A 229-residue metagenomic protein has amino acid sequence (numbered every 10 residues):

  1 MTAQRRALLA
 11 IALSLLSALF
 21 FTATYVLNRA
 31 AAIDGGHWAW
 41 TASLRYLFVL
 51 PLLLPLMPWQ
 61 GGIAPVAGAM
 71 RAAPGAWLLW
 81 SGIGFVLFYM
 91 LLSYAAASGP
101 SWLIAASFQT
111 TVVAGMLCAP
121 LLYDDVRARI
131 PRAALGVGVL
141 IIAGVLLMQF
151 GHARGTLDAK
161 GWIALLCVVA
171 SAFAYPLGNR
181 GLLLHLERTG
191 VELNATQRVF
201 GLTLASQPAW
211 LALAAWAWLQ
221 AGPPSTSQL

Functional and structural regions predicted by a protein language model:
M1-L8: Short, Lys/Arg-rich, polar N-terminal cytosolic tail immediately upstream of the first transmembrane signal-anchor
L8-L13, A39-W59, L79, G136-A143 (+3 more regions): Hydrophobic alpha-helical transmembrane segments of multi-pass integral membrane proteins, especially transporters
L19, A23, P51, G82-I83 (+3 more regions): Hydrophobic/aromatic residues within the transmembrane alpha-helices of Major Facilitator Superfamily
F20-G36, T41, M90-G99, S107 (+2 more regions): Juxtamembrane C-cap of transmembrane helices in multi-pass membrane transport proteins
F20-Y25, M57-F108, A143, L147 (+1 more regions): Specific transmembrane alpha-helical segments of multi-pass solute transporters/efflux pumps, especially DMT/EamA
W40-L50, S93-A128, S171: Specific alpha-helical transmembrane segments that line the substrate/conduction pathway and gating interfaces
L53, L117-P120, I130-H152, S171: Hydrophobic transmembrane alpha-helices of multi-pass small-molecule transport proteins
I63-R71, L121-R132, L157, L184-T196: Membrane-interface helix-boundary motifs at transmembrane edges
